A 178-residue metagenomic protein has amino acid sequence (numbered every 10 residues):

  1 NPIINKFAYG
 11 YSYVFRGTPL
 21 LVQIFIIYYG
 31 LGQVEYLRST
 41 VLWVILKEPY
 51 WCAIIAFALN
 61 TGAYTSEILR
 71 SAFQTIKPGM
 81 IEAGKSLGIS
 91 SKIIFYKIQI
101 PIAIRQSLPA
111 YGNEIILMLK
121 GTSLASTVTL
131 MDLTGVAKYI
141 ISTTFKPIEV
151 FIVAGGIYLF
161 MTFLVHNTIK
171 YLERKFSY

Functional and structural regions predicted by a protein language model:
N1-Y178: Transmembrane alpha-helices and adjacent helix-loop boundaries
